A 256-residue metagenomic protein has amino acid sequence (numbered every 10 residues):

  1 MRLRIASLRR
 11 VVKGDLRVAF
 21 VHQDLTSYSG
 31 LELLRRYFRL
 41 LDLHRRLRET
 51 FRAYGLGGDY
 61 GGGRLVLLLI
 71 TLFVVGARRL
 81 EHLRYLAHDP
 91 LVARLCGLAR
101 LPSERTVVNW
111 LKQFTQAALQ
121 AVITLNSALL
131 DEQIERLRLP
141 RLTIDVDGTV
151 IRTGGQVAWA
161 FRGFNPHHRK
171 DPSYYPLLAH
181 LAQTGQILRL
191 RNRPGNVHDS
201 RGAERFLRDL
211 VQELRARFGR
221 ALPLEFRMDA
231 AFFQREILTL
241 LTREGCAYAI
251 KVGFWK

Functional and structural regions predicted by a protein language model:
M1-H198, A203-G219, E244: Dynamic "connector" segments at or just before major functional cores
T143, E225, A247: Hydrophobic "anchor" residues on beta-strands that sit immediately upstream of conserved functional sites
D147, L222-F232: Acidic/histidine-rich, metal-coordinating catalytic segments
A230-R235, F254-K256: Short, conserved secondary-structure transition motifs
E236-L240: A short acidic, amphipathic alpha-helical/loop segment
T242-K256: Catalytic or ion-translocation cores adjacent to nucleophile or general acid/base/metal-coordination motifs in diverse
